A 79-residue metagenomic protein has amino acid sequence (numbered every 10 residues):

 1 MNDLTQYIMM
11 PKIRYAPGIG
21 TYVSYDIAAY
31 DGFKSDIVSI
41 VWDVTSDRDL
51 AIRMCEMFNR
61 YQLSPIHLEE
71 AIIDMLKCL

Functional and structural regions predicted by a protein language model:
M1, M9-M10, M54-M57, M75: Detector for methionine-enriched segments
M1-A28: Short N-terminal "domain-start" leader segments that mark the transition from disordered tails or signal peptides into
N2-L4, D31, R48, F58-Y61 (+1 more regions): Phox homology (PX) phosphoinositide-binding domain
I19-V44: A short, structured beta-strand/loop element
S35-R53, M57-N59: A short, exposed loop/beta-hairpin motif centered on an aromatic-Gly-Thr core
Y61-L79: Short, mixed-charge low-complexity intrinsically disordered segments
